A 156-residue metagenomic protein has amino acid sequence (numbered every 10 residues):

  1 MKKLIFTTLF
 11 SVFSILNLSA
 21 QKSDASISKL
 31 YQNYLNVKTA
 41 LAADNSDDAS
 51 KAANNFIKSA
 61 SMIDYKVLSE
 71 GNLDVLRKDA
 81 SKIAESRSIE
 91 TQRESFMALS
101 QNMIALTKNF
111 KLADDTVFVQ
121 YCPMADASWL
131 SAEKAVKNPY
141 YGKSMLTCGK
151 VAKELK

Functional and structural regions predicted by a protein language model:
M1-S23: Bacterial Sec-dependent N-terminal signal peptides
A20-K156: Intrinsically disordered, low-complexity terminal tails/loops enriched in metal-binding residues
